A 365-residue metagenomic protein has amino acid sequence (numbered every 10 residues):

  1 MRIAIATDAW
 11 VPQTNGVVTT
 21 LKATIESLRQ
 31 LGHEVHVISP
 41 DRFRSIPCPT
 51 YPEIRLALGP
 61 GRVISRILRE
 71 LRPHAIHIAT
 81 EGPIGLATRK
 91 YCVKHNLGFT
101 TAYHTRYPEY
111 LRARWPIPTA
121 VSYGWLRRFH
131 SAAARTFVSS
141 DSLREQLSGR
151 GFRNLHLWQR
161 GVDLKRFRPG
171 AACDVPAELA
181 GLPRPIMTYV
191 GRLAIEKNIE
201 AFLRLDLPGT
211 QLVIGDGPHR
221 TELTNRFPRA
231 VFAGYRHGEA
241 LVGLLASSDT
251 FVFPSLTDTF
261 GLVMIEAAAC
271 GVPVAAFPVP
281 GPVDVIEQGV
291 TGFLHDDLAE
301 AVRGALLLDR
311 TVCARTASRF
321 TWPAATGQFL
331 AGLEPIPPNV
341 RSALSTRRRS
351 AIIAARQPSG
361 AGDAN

Functional and structural regions predicted by a protein language model:
L68, H130, Y235, G243-S248 (+1 more regions): Short alpha-helical donor nucleotide-sugar binding micro-motif in glycosyltransferases
G98-T100, E109-R128: Nucleotide-sugar donor phosphate/pyrophosphate-binding loop at the beta->alpha transition of glycosyltransferases
G124-C173, A177: Donor nucleotide-sugar binding/catalytic pocket of nucleotide-sugar-dependent glycosyltransferases
D174, L306-R349, I353: A charged, aromatic-enriched C-terminal amphipathic alpha-helix characteristic of glycosyltransferases across folds
E178-L212: Conserved donor-binding/catalytic core segment of Leloir-type glycosyltransferases
R220-E239: Nucleotide-activated donor-binding/catalytic signature segment of Leloir-type glycosyltransferases, i.e., the conserved
L256: Aromatic "clamp/platform" in nucleotide-sugar-dependent glycosyltransferases that forms part of the donor/acceptor
M264, P273-A276, I286, H295: Short hydrophobic beta-strand element within catalytic cores of glycosyltransferases and related nucleotide-activated
